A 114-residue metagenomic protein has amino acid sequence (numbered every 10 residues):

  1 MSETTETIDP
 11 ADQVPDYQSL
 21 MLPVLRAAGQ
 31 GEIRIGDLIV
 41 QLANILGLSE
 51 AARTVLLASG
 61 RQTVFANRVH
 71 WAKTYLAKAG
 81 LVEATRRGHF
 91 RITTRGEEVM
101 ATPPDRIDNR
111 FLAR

Functional and structural regions predicted by a protein language model:
M1-S19: Intrinsically disordered, low-complexity serine/threonine- and proline-rich regulatory segments
A11-Q13, A43-V69: Short, positively charged loop/turn segments that connect secondary-structure elements
M21-L25: Hydrophobic residues on short alpha-helical segments
A27-D37: Short capping segments at the starts of secondary-structure elements
K73-T74: Short, hydrophobic-biased segments on the C-terminal half of alpha helices that form "recognition helices"
A77-R87: A short, conserved structural fragment
G88-T93: Minor-groove-contacting beta-hairpin "wing" of winged helix-turn-helix DNA-binding domains
R95-R114: Short, amphipathic alpha-helical interaction segments positioned at domain boundaries
